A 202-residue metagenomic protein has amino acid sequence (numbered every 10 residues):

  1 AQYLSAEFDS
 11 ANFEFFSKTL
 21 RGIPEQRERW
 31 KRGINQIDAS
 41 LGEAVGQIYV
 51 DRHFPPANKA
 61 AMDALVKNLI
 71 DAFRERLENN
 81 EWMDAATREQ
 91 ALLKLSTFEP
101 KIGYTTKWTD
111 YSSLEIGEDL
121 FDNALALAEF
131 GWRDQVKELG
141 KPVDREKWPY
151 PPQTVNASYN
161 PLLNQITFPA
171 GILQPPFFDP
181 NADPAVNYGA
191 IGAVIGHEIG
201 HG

Functional and structural regions predicted by a protein language model:
A1-A64, N68: Noncatalytic, helix-rich "gating/capping" subdomain that lines the substrate-entry/channel surface of large enzyme
A1-P24, S96-G202: Long, His/Glu/Asp-enriched segments that create or flank divalent metal/ion-associated functional microenvironments
G33, Q47, D51, N58 (+4 more regions): Functionally constrained cores in energy, signaling, and assembly domains
D51-D63, R76-E81, T154-V155, P176-A182: Second-shell loop/turn segments in exported
M62-L77, A91-I102: Short amphipathic alpha-helical coiled-coil/interface segments
